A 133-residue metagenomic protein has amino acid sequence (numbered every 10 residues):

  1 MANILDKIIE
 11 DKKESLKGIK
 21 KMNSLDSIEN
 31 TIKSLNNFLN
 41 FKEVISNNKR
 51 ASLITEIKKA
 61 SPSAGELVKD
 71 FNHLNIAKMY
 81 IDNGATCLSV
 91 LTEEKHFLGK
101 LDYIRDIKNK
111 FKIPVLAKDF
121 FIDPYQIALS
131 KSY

Functional and structural regions predicted by a protein language model:
A2-V68: An N-cap/entry alpha-helix motif that binds or orients negatively charged groups
L35, L67-F71, L98, F121: Conserved phosphate-coordination/catalytic loops
K42, S46, I81, I104-N109 (+1 more regions): Surface-exposed amphipathic alpha-helices with a cationic face
K49-R50, F111-I113: Short glycine/proline-enriched coil/turn segments at helix->beta-strand junctions
L53-I57, L88-V90, V115-K118: Hydrophobic faces of well-ordered beta-strands that scaffold small-molecule active sites in alpha/beta enzyme cores
G65-L91, K110, P124-Y133: Alpha/beta enzyme core
T92-F111, D119-L129: Active-site-adjacent beta->alpha loops and helix N-cap segments on the catalytic face of soluble alpha/beta enzymes
